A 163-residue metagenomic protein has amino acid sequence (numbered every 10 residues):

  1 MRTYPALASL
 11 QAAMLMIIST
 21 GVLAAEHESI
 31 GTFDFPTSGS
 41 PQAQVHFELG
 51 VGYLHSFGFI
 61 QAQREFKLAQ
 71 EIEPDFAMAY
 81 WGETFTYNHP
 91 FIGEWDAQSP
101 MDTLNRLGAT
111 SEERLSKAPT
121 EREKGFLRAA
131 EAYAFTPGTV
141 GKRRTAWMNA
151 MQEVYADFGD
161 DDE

Functional and structural regions predicted by a protein language model:
S9-G21: Bacterial N-terminal signal peptides
G31-V45, L115-E123: TPR-adjacent "capping" and linker segments in tetratricopeptide-repeat scaffold/adaptor proteins
S40-L54, W81, G125-L127: Alpha-helical tetratricopeptide repeat
Q42, F76-A77, D160-E163: Residue-level recognition of tetratricopeptide repeat
F57-R64, E83-T120, R128-K142: Inter-helical turn/loop elements of alpha-helical hairpins
L68-E71, A109, A156: Conserved structural position within tetratricopeptide repeats
